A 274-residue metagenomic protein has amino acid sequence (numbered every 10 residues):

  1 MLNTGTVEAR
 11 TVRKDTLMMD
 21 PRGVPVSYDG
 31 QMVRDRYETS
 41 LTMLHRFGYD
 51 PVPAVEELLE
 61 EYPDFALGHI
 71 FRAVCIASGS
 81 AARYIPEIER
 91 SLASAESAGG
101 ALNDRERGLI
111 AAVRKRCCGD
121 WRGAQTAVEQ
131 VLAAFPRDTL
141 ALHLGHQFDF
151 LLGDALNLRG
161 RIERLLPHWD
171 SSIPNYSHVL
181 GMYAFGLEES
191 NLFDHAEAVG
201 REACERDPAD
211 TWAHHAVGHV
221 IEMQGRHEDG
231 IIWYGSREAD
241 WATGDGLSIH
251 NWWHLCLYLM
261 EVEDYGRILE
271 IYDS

Functional and structural regions predicted by a protein language model:
L2-N3, V7, R13-K14, D20-V33 (+2 more regions): Intrinsically disordered, low-complexity protein-interaction/activation regions
M19-R34, A95-E106, S171, N175: TPR-adjacent "capping" and linker segments in tetratricopeptide-repeat scaffold/adaptor proteins
M32, P63-G68, D104, R137-A141 (+5 more regions): Residue-level recognition of tetratricopeptide repeat
R34, T39-E56, E60-D64, H69-E106 (+4 more regions): Inter-helical turn/loop elements of alpha-helical hairpins
R36, H69, I76, G108 (+4 more regions): TPR repeat positional signature
A54-E57, I85-G99, R122-L132, A155-W169 (+3 more regions): Alpha-helical repeat scaffolds
R161-V262: Internal metal/ion-chelating core segments
